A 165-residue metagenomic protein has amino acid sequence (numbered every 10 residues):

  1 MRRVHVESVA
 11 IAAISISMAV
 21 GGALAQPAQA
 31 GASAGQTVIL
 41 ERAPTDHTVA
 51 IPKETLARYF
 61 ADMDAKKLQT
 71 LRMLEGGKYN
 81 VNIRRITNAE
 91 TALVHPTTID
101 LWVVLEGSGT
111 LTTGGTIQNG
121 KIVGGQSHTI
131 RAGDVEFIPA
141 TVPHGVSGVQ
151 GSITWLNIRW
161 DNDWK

Functional and structural regions predicted by a protein language model:
M1-I11: Bacterial N-terminal signal peptides that target proteins for export
V9-G22: Bacterial N-terminal signal peptides
A25-A92: A short, N-terminal "cap"/entry segment at the start of jelly-roll beta-barrel domains of the cupin/DSBH fold
A92-L93, D100-V103, S127-H128, V135-E136: His/acidic/aromatic-lined binding-pocket segments of jelly-roll/cupin-type domains and related regulatory beta-sandwich
P96-I117: Short, conserved beta-strand element in jelly-roll/cupin
G115-V135: An anionic, turn-rich surface loop/hairpin at beta-sheet edges that serves as a generic interaction/coordination patch
H128-V149, R159: Conserved metal-binding segment of the jelly-roll/cupin
Q150-K165: A short hydrophobic beta-strand segment most commonly corresponding to one strand of the jelly-roll/cupin
